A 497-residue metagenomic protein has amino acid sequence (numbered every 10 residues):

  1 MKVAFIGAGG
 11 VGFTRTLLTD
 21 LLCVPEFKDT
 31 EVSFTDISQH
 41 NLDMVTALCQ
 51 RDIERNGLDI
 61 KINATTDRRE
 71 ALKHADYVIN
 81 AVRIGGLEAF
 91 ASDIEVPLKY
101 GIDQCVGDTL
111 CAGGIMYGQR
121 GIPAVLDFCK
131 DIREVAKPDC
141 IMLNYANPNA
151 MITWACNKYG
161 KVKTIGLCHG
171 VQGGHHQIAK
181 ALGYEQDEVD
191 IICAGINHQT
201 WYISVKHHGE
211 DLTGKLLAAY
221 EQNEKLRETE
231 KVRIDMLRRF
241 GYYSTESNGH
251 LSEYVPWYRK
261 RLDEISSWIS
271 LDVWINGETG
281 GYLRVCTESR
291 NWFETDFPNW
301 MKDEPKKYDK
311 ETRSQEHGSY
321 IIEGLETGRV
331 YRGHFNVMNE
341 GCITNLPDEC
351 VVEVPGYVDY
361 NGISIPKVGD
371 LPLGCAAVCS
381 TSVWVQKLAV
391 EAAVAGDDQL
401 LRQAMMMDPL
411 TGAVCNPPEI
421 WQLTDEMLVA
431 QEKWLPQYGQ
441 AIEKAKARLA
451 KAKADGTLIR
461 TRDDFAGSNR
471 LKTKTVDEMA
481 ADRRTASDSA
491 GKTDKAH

Functional and structural regions predicted by a protein language model:
V3-D29: N-terminal Rossmann-like dinucleotide-binding module
E26-Q50: NAD(P)-binding Rossmann-fold cofactor-contacting core
Q50-E54, N80, E134, W154-T164 (+4 more regions): Short, surface-exposed basic-aromatic patches at helix termini and helix-loop junctions that form
K61-H74: Short acidic low-complexity segments
K73, I79-N80, N144: Redox-cofactor binding/interface segments in oxidoreductases and associated redox assembly factors
E88-K158: Rossmann-fold NAD(P)-binding glycine/threonine-rich loop
D127-H208: Internal, well-ordered domain-core segments that constitute the primary functional module of diverse proteins
G183-G491: Long, compositionally biased stretches enriched for glycine and/or charged residues
